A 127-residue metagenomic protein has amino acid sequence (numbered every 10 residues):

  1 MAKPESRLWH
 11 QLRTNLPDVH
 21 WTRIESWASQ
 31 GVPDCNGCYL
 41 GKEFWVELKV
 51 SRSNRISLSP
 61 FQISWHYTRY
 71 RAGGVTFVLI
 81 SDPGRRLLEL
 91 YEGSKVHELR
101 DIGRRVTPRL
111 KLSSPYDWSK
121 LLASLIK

Functional and structural regions predicted by a protein language model:
M1-S26, K127: Acidic-basic catalytic patches of nuclease active cores, encompassing PD-(D/E)XK and other metal-cofactor nuclease
I24, W45-L48, L79: Short, conserved beta-strand edge motifs with alternating hydrophobic and charged residues
G31: Beta-rich catalytic cores
C35-G37, K42-R52: Conserved catalytic cores of phosphodiester-cleaving nucleases, focusing on short active-site segments
R52-I63: Active-site-adjacent loop/helix micro-motif of nuclease/hydrolase catalytic cores
Y70-K95: Nucleic-acid nuclease catalytic cores
K95-K127: Helix-rich interaction surfaces within compact, conserved domain-sized segments that mediate assembly or partner
